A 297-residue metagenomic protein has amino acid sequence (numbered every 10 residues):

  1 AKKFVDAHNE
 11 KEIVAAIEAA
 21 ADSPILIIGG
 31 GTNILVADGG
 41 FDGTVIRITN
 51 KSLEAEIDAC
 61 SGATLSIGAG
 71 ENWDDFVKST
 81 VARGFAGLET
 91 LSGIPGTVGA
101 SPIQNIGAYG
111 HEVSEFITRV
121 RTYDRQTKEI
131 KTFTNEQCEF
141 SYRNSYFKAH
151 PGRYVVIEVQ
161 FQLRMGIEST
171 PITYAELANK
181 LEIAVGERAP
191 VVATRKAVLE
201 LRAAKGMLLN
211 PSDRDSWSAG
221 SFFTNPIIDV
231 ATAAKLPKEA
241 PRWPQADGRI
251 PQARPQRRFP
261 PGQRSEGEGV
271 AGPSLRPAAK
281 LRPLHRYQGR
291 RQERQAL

Functional and structural regions predicted by a protein language model:
A1-Q126, K131: Anion-binding (especially nucleotide phosphate/pyrophosphate-binding) glycine-rich loop and adjoining beta-alpha core
I130-A296: Phosphate/pyrophosphate- and phosphate-bearing ligand-binding catalytic cores of soluble enzymes
